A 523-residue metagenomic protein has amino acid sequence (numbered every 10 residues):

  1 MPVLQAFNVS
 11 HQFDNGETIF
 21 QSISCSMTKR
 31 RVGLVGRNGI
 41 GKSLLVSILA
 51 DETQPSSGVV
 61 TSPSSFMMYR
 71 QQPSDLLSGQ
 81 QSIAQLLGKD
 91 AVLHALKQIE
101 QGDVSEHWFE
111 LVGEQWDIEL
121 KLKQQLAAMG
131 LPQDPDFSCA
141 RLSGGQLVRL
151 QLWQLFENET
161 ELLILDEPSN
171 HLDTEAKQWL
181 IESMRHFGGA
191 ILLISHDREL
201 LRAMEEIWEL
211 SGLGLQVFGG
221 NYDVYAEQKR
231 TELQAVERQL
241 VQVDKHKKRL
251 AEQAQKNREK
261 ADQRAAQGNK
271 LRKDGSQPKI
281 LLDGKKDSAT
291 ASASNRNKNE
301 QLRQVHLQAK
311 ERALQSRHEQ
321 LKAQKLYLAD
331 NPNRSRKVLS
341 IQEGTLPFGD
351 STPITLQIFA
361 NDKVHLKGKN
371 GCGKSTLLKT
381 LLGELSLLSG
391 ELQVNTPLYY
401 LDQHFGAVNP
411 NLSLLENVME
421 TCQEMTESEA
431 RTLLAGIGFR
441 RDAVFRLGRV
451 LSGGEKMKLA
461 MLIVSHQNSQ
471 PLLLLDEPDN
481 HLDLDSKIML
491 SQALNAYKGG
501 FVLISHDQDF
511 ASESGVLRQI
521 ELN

Functional and structural regions predicted by a protein language model:
M1-Q12, V92-G145, Q228-F348: Coupling and communication elements adjacent to P-loop NTPase active sites across diverse families
A6-V9, G16-R30, G58, I341-A360 (+1 more regions): Conserved beta-strand
T28-V32, L44-W108, K363-K369, T376-E429 (+2 more regions): ABC ATPase nucleotide-binding domain signature region
G33, V148-L155, W179, H365 (+2 more regions): ABC ATPase nucleotide-binding domain "signature" region
P73-G144, N158, Q403-P471, D485: ABC-family P-loop ATPase nucleotide-binding domains
E167-P168, E175, L447, Q470 (+3 more regions): Walker B catalytic motif
G189-I194, G499-I504: Conserved H-loop
A203-G219, H506, S514-N523: H-loop (His-switch) and adjacent beta-strand-loop-beta switch element of ABC-type ATPase nucleotide-binding domains
